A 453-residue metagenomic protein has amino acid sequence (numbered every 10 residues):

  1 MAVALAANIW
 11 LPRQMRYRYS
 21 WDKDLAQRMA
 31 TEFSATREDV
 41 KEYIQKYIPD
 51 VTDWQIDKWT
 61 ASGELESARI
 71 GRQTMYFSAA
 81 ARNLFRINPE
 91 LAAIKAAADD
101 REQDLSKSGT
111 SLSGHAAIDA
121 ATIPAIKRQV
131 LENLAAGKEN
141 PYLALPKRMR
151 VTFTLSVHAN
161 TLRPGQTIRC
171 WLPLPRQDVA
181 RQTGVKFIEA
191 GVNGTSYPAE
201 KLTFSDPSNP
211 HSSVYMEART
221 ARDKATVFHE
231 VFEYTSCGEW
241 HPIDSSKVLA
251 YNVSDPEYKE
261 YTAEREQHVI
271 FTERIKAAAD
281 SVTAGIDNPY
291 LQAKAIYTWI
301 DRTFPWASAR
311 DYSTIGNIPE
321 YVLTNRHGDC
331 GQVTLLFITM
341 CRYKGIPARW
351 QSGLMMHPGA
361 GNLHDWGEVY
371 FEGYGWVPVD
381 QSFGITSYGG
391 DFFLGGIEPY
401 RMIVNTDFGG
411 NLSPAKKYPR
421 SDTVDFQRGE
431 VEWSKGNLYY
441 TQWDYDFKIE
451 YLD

Functional and structural regions predicted by a protein language model:
M1-I9: Hydrophobic membrane-insertion alpha-helices, especially the h-region of bacterial N-terminal signal peptides
L5, R13-R18: Alpha-helical segment of the N-proximal tetratricopeptide repeat
A26-W240: Intrinsically disordered, low-complexity N-terminal segments that are enriched in acidic
L174-R176, F232-S236, K247, S352-L354 (+1 more regions): A mature extracytoplasmic/lumenal domain signature
S208-T324: Acidic low-complexity segments
G285-W366, Y370-E372, S387-G390, G396-E398: Active-site neighborhood of thiol-dependent amide/isopeptide-bond enzymes
Y343, G359-D453: Active-site rim recognition segments
